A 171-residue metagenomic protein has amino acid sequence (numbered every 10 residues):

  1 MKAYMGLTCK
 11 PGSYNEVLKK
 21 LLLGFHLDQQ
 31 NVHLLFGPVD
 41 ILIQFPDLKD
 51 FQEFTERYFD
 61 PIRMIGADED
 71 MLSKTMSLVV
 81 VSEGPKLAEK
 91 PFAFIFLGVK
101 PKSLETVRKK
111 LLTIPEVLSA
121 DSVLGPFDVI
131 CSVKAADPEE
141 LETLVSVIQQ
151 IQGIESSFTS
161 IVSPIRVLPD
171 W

Functional and structural regions predicted by a protein language model:
M1-W171: A compositional/biophysical signature of low hydrophobicity enriched in polar/charged and small residues
